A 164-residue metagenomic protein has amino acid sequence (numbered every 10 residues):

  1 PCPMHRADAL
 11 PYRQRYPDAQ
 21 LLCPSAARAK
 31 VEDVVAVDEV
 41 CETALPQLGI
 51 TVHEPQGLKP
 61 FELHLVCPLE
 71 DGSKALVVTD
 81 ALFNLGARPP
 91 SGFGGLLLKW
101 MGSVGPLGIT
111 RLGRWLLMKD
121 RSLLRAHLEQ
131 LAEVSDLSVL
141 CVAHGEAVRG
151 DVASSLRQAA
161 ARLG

Functional and structural regions predicted by a protein language model:
P1, V52-Q56, W115-D120: Short, flexible loop segments at the rims of nucleotide/cofactor-binding pockets, characterized by
P1-P46, Q158-A161: Active-site HxH/HxHxD metal-binding segment of metal-dependent hydrolases
P3, A26-A27, T79-A81, G145-E146: Active-site metal-binding loops of divalent metal-dependent hydrolases
H5-L10, P60-E62, R149: Short, well-ordered alpha-helical microsegments
L10-R15, G86-G164: Cap/insert and terminal regions of metallo-dependent hydrolase folds
D18, G72-K74, D136-S138: A general structural motif
L21-C23, L76-V78, V139-A143: A structural signal for short, well-ordered beta-strand segments and their strand-loop junctions that often border
V34-M101, A126-E133: Catalytic core of the metallo-beta-lactamase
